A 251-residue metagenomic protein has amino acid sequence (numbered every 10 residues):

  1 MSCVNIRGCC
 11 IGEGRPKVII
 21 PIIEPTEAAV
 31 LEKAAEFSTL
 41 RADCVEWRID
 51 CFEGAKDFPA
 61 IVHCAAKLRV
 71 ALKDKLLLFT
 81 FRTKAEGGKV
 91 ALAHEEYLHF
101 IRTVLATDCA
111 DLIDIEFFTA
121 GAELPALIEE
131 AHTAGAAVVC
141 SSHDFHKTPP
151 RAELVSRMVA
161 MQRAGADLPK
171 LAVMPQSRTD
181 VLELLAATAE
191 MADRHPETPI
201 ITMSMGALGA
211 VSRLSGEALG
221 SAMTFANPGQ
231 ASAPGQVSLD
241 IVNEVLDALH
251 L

Functional and structural regions predicted by a protein language model:
S2-C3, E13-T133, H143-T148: Active-site beta->alpha loop and helix N-cap motifs at the rims of alpha/beta catalytic domains
I6-R7: Glycine-/acidic-rich phosphate or pyrophosphate-binding loops and their flanking alpha/beta elements
R102, L112, F117-L251: Catalytic alpha/beta core domains of metabolic enzymes, predominantly
